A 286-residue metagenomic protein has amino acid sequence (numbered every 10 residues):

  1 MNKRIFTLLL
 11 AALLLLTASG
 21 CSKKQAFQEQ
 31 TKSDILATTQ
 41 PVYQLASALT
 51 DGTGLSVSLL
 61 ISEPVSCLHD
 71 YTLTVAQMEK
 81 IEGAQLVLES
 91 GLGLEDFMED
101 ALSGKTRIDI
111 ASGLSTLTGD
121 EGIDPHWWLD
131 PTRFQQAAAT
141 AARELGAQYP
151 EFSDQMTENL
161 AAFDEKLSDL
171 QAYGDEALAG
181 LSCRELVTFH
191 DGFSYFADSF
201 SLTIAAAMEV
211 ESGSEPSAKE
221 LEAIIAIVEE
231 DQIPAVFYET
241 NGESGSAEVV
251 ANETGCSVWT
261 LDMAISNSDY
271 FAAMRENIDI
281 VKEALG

Functional and structural regions predicted by a protein language model:
R4-K24: Sec-dependent N-terminal signal peptides of Gram-positive bacterial secreted proteins and lipoproteins
C21-G286: Extracytoplasmic metal-acquisition and chelation regions
